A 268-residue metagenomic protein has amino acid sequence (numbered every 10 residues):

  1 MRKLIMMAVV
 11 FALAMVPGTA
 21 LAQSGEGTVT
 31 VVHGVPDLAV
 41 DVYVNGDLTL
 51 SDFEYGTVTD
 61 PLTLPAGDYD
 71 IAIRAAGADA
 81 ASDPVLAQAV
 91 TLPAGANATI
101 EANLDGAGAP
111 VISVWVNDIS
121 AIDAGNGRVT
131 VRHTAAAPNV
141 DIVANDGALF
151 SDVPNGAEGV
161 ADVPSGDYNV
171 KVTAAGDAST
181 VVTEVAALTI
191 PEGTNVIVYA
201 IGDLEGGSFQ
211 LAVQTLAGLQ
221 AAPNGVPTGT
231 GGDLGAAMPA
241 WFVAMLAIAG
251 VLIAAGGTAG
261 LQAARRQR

Functional and structural regions predicted by a protein language model:
M1-M6: Bacterial N-terminal signal peptides that target proteins for export
M7-V16: Bacterial N-terminal signal peptides
L21-R268: Intrinsically disordered, low-complexity polar regions and short flexible loop motifs
